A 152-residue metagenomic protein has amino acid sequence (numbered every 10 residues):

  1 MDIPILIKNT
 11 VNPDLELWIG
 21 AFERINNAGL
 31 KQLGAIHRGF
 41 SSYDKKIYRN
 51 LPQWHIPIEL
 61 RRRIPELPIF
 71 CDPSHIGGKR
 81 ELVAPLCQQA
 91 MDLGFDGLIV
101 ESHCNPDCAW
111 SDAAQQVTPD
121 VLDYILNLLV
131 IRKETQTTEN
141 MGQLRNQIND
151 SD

Functional and structural regions predicted by a protein language model:
M1-N105: Catalytic alpha/beta core domains of metabolic enzymes, predominantly
A21, V83, W110-A114, R145-N149: Short amphipathic alpha-helical patches
L86-C87, P119, S151-D152: Short, electropositive alpha-helical surface patch
L98, A113, N127, Q143-L144: Generic signature of intrinsically disordered, low-complexity segments enriched in small/polar residues
C104-T138: C-terminal helical cap(s) of enzyme catalytic domains, especially alpha/beta-barrels
T135-S151: Divalent-metal-activated hydrolytic enzyme cores
